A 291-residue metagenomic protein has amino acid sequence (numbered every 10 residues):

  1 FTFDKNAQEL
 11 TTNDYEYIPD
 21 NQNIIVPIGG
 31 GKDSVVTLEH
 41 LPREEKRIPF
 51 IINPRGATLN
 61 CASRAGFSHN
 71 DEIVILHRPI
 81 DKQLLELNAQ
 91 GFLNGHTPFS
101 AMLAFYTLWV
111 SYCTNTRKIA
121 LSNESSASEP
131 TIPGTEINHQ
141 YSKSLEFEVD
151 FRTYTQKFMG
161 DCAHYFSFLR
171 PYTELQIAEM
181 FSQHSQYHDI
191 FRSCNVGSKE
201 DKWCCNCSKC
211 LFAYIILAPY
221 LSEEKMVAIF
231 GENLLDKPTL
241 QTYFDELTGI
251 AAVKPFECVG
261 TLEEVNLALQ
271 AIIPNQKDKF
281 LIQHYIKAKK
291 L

Functional and structural regions predicted by a protein language model:
T2-I24, K32-L291: Nucleotide-activated chemistry modules centered on ATP-dependent adenylation/adenylyltransferase
